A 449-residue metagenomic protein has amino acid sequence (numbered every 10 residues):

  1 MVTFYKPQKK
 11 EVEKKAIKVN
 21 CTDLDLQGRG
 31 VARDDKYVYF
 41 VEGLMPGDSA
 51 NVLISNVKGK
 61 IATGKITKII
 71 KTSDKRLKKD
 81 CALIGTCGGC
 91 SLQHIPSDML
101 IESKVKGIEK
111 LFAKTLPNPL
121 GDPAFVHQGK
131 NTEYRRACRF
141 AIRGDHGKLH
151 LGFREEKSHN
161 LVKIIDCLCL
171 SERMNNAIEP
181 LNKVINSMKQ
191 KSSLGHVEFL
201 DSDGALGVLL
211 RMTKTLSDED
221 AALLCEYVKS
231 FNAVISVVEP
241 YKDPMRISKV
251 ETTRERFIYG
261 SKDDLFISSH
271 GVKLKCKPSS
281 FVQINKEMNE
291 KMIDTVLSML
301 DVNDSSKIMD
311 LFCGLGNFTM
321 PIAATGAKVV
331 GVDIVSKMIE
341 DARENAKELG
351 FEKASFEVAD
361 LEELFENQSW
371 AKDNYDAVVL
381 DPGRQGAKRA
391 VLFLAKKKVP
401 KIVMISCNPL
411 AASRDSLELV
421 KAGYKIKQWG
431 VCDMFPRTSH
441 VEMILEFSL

Functional and structural regions predicted by a protein language model:
M1-K79, L83, S355-F356, E363: Terminal RNA-binding accessory module
V2-K18, L26, T215-L449: Rossmann-like S-adenosyl-L-methionine
G30-D35, G152-E155, A342: Short, acidic/hydrophobic/Gly-rich beta-strand patch recurrent on exposed beta strands that often constitutes part
N51-L53, R139, M309: Hydrophobic beta-strand signal
L53-V57, A141-D145, L200-S202, S448: Short beta-strand micro-motifs enriched in acidic
T67-K79, G88-L194, D203: Extended interfacial segments that mediate partner engagement and assembly in macromolecular machines
F199-L216: Carbohydrate-binding surface patches
